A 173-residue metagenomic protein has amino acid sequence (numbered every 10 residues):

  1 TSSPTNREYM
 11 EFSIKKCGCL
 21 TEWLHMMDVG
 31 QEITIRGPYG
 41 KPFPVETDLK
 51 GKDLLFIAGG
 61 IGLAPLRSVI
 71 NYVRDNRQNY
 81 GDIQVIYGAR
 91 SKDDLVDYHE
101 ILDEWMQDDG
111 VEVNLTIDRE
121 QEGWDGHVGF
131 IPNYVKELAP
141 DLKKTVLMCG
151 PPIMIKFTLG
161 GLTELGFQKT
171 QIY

Functional and structural regions predicted by a protein language model:
T1-Q31, A89-S91, D118-R119: Ferredoxin-reductase
W23, P42, P65-S68, K156-T158: Phosphate- and divalent-cation-binding pockets in alpha/beta enzyme and binding domains that engage nucleotide-derived
G40-D48: Short, Lys/Arg- and Gly-enriched loop/turn segments at beta-strand edges
G51-K52, D75-I83: Conserved S-adenosyl-L-methionine
L54-I57, L147: Conserved beta-strand elements of the Class I
P65-R77: Histidine-anchored nucleotide/phosphate-binding helix
D82, I86-Y173: Reductase modules of NAD(P)H-dependent flavoproteins
